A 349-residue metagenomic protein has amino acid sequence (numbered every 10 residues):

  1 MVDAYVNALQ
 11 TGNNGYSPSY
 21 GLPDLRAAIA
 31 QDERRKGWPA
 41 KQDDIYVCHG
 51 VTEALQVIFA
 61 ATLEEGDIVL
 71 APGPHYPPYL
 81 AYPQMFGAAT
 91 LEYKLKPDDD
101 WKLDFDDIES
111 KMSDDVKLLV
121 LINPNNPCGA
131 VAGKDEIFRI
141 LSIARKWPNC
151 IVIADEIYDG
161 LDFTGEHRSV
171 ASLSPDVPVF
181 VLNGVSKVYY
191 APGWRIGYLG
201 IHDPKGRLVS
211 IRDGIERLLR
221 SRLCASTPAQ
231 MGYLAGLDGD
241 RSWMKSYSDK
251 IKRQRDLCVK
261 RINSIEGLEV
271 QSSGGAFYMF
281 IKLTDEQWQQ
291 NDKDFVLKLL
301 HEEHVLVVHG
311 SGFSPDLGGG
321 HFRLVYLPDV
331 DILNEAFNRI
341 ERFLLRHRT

Functional and structural regions predicted by a protein language model:
M1-G50, V57, C224, G236-G239 (+1 more regions): N-terminal small-domain helix-loop-helix segment of the aminotransferase-like
P39, E109-S110, Q289-N291, K298-V307 (+1 more regions): PLP-dependent enzyme catalytic core of the Aspartate aminotransferase-like
A61-P83: Conserved PLP-anchoring active-site segment centered on the Schiff-base-forming lysine
D67, A88, K146-I151, V177: A short helix->loop->beta-strand "cap" motif at the edges of active sites that frequently abuts
Q84-L91: A short helix-loop-beta submotif of the ANL/AMP-binding
L95-G165: Active-site phosphate-binding strand-loop segment of PLP-dependent enzymes
P175-K252, V259-R261, F343-L345: Conserved core segment of the aminotransferase class I/II
I251-K252, G267-E303: Conserved PLP-binding catalytic core of the aspartate aminotransferase-like
